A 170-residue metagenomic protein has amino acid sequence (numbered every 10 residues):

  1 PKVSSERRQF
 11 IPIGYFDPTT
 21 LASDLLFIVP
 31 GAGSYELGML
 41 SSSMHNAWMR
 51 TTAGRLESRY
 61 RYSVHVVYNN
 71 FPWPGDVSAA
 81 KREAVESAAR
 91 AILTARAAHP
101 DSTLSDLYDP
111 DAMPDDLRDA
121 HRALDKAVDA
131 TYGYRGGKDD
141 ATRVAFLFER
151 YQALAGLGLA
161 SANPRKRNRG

Functional and structural regions predicted by a protein language model:
P1-S87, A91, L154, A162-G170: Polybasic, glycine- and aromatic-enriched phosphate-binding surface used to engage nucleic acids
Y68, P72-G170: Non-catalytic DNA-recognition/assembly elements of restriction-modification systems
